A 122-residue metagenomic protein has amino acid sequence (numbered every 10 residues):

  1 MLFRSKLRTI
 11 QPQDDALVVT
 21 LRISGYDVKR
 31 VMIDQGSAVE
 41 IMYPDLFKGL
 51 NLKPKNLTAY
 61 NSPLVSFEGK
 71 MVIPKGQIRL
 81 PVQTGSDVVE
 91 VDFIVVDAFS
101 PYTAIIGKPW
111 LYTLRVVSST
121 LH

Functional and structural regions predicted by a protein language model:
S5-T9, I78-R79: Basic, flexible Lys/Arg- and Gly-enriched helix-loop patches that mediate nucleic-acid binding at interfaces with rRNA
K6-R8, V28-K29, T113-L114: Generic recognition of flexible, low-complexity loop/linker segments
R8-D27: A short acidic-Thr-Gly-centered motif at the start of a beta-strand
D27-R30, A38-V39: Conserved tryptophan-centered aromatic signature that marks the ligand-binding surface of SH3 and related Trp-rich
Q35, V39-H122: Aspartic protease core domain of the pepsin/retropepsin superfamily
